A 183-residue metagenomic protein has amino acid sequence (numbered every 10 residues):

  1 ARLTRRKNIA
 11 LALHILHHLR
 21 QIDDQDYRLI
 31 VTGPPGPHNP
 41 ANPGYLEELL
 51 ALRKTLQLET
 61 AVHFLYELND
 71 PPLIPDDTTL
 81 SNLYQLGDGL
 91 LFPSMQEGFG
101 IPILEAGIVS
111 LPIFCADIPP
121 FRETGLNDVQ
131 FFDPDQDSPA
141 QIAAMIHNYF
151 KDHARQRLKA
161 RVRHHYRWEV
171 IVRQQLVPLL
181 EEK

Functional and structural regions predicted by a protein language model:
T4-R20, P43, E47: A conserved mid-protein helix/loop that constitutes part of the nucleotide-sugar donor-binding site
A12-L16, L29, I142, Q175: A structural motif in glycosyltransferase catalytic domains
N42-S81: Nucleotide-activated donor-binding/catalytic signature segment of Leloir-type glycosyltransferases, i.e., the conserved
L90-L91: A short hydrophobic beta-strand element within the catalytic core of glycosyltransferases that build diverse glycans
M95: Aromatic "clamp/platform" in nucleotide-sugar-dependent glycosyltransferases that forms part of the donor/acceptor
I103, I108-C115: Short hydrophobic beta-strand element within catalytic cores of glycosyltransferases and related nucleotide-activated
R122-H147: Change "using UDP/GDP/dTDP sugars" to "using nucleotide sugars
F150-K183: A charged, aromatic-enriched C-terminal amphipathic alpha-helix characteristic of glycosyltransferases across folds
